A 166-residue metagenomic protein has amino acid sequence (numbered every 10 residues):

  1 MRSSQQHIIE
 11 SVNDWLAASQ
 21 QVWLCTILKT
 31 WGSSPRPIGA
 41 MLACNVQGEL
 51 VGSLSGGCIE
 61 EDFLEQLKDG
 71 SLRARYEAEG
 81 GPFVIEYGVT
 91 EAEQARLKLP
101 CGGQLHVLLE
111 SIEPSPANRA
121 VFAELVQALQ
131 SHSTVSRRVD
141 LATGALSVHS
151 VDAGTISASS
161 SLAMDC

Functional and structural regions predicted by a protein language model:
M1-C166: Segments forming oxygen-rich coordination pockets for charged ligands
